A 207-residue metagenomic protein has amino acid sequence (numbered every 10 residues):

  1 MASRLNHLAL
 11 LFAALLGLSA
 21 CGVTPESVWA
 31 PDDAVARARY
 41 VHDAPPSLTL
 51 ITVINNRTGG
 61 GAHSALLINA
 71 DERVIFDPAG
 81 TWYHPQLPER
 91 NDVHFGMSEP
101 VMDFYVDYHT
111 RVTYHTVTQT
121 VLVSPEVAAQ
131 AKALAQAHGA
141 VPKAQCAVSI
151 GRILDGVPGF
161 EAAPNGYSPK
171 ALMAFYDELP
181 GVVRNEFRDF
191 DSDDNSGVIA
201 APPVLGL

Functional and structural regions predicted by a protein language model:
M1-L10: Bacterial N-terminal signal peptides that target proteins for export
G17-A20: C-terminal motif of bacterial Sec signal peptides marking the signal peptidase cleavage site
G22-A30, Q130-L207: Activation targets extended, charge/polar-rich intrinsically disordered C-terminal tails
E26-A30, V41-Y114: Glycine-rich catalytic cores of cysteine/serine-nucleophile enzymes that process amide/ester linkages in cell-envelope
T52-N55, A62-H63, T113-V121, K132-V141: Second-shell loop/turn segments in exported
G59, G96-E99, V121-E126, A140-V148 (+1 more regions): Soluble non-cytosolic domains of exported or imported proteins
W82, Y114, V121-E126, Y167-D177: Acidic helix-start/capping segments at beta-turn-to-alpha-helix junctions
